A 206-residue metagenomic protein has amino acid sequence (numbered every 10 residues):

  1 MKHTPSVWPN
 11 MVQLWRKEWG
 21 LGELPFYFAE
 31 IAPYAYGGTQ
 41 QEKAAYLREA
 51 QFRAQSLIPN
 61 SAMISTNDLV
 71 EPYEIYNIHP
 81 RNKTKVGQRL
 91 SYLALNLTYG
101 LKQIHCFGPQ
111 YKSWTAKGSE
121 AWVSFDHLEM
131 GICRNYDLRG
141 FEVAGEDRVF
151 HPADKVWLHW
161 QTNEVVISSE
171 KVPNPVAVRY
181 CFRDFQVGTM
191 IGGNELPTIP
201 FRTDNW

Functional and structural regions predicted by a protein language model:
M1-S6, Q41, D137, I191-E195: Composition- and surface-driven signal marking solvent-exposed, interaction-prone regions in large proteins
K2-A62, K85, L93: Catalytic-core region of carbohydrate-active enzymes that cleave or remodel glycosidic bonds
K2-H3, N77, R81, A153-W157: Short, contiguous acidic/charged loop-to-helix segments that flank catalytic cores in large enzymes
W15, L90, V178: Hydrophobic, well-ordered secondary-structure elements that form the walls of internal hydrophobic environments
E30-P33, N67, H127, K171: Short, flexible loop/turn elements at secondary-structure junctions
P33-G38, V70-E74, M130-I132, Q186-G188: Flexible loop/turn segments at secondary-structure boundaries
L47-G140: Catalytic cores of secreted or luminal carbohydrate-active enzymes
W122, L128-W206: C-terminal beta-sandwich/jelly-roll accessory domains of carbohydrate-active enzymes
